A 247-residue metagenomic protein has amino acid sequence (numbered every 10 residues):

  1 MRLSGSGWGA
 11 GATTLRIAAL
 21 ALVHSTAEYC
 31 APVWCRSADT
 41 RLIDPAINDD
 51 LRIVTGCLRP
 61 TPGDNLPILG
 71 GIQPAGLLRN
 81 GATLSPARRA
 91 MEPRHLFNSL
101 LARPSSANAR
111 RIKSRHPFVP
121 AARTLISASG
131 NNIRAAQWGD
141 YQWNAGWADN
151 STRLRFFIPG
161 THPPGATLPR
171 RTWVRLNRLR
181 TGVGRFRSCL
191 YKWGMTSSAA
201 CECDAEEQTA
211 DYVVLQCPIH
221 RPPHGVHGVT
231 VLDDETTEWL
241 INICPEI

Functional and structural regions predicted by a protein language model:
M1-M91: Non-catalytic, peripheral interaction segments enriched in hydrophobic/basic residues
S6, A10-T13, T61-I68, L154-I158 (+2 more regions): Short coil/turn segments at secondary-structure boundaries
D64-R110, S198, D204, T209 (+1 more regions): Amphipathic alpha-helical/coiled-coil segments positioned at domain termini
F97-L101, S105-S127, N144: C-terminal, non-catalytic extensions of nucleic-acid polymerases
P120-E207: Helix/loop segments that flank and initiate small ligand/metal-binding modules
K192-W239, I243-C244: Short Cys/His-based metal-binding microdomains
